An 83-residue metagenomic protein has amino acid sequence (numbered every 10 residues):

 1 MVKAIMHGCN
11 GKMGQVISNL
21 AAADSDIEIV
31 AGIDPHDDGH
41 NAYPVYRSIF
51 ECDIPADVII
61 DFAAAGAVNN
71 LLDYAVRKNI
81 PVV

Functional and structural regions predicted by a protein language model:
M1-I5: Extreme N-terminal starter segment of soluble prokaryotic enzymes
M6-N19: N-terminal Rossmann NAD(P)H-binding glycine-rich loop of SDR-like oxidoreductase domains
N10, P44-V45, V82: A structural preference for long, well-packed, hydrophobic secondary-structure segments
K12, D38, A65: Conserved Rossmann-like nucleotide-cofactor binding loop
L20-Y43: NAD(P)-binding Rossmann-fold cofactor-contacting core
Y46-A56: Short amphipathic alpha-helix with an adjacent loop that forms part of the alpha/beta core around
I59-I60: N-terminal Rossmann-like NAD(P) cofactor-binding module of classical short-chain dehydrogenase/reductase
A64, N69-V83: Beta-strand-loop-alpha-helix segment that lines the small-molecule cofactor/substrate pocket of alpha/beta enzymes
